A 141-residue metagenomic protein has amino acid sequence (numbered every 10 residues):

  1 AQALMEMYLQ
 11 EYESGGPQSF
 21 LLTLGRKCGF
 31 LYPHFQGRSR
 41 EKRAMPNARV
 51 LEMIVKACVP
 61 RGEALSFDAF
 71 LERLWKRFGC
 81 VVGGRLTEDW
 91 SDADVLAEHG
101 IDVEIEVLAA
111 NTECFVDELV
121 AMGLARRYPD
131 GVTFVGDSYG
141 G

Functional and structural regions predicted by a protein language model:
A1-G141: C-terminal structured domains
